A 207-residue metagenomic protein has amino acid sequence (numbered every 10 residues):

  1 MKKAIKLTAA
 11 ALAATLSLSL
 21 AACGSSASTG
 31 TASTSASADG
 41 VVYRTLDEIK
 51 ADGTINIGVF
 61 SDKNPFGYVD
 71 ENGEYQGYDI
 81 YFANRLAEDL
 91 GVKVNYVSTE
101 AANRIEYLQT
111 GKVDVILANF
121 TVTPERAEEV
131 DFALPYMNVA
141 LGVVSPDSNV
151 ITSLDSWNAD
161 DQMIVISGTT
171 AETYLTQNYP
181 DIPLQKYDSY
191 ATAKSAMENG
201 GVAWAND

Functional and structural regions predicted by a protein language model:
L18-A22: C-terminal motif of bacterial Sec signal peptides marking the signal peptidase cleavage site
G24-A27: Bacterial signal peptide processing site
T34, S145-Q162: Flexible hinge/capping segments at coil-to-helix
A36-N119: Extracytoplasmic small-molecule ligand-binding "clamshell" domains of the periplasmic binding protein/Venus flytrap
T54-V59, D155-G168: Short loop->beta-strand "edge-of-pocket" segments that line small-molecule binding or catalytic clefts across diverse
I57-F60, F132-S153: Hydrophobic/proline-rich hinge and linker segments of small-molecule sensing/allosteric domains, predominantly
N95-E106, Q185-N199: Short helix-initiation/N-cap motifs at beta->coil->alpha
K112, P124-P135, V139, D181: Ligand-binding "clamshell"
